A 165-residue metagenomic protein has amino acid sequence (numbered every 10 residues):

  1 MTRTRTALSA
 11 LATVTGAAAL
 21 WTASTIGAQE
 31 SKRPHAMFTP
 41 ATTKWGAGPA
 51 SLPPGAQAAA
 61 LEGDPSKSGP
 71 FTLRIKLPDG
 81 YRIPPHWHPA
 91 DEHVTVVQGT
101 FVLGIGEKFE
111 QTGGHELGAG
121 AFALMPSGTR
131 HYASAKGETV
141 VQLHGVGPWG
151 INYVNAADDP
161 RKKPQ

Functional and structural regions predicted by a protein language model:
M1-V14: Bacterial N-terminal signal peptides that target proteins for export
A17-T25: C-terminal segment of classical bacterial N-terminal signal peptides
I26-F71, D158-Q165: A short, N-terminal "cap"/entry segment at the start of jelly-roll beta-barrel domains of the cupin/DSBH fold
P34-F38, T112, Y132-Q165: Double-stranded beta-helix
S68-H88, S127: Conserved short histidine dyad/triad with adjacent acidic residue
P78-Y81, W87-K108: Glycine- and acidic-residue-biased ligand/ion/polar-headgroup-sensing regions
I83-P85, L103-G104, M125, R130-K136: Short beta-strand His + acidic residue motifs that chelate non-heme Fe in jelly-roll/DSBH and cupin folds
E107-G128: Short acidic-glycine-tyrosine-enriched beta hairpin
